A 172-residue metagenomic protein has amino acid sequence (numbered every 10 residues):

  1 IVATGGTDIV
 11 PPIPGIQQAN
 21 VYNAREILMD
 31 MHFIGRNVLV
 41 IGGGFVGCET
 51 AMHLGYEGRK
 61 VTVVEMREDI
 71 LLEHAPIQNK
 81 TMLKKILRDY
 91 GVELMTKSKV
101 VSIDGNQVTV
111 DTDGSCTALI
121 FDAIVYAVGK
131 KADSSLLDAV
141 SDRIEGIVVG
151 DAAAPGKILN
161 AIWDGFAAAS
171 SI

Functional and structural regions predicted by a protein language model:
A3-N20, A24-A75, V110-A123, A127-I172: Rossmann-like dinucleotide/flavin-binding elements
G6-P11, T96-Q107: A conserved short coil-to-beta-strand element within the FAD-binding core of flavoproteins
I16, A75-V101, S170-I172: N-terminal glycine-rich dinucleotide-binding loop that anchors FAD/FMN and/or NAD(P) in oxidoreductases
